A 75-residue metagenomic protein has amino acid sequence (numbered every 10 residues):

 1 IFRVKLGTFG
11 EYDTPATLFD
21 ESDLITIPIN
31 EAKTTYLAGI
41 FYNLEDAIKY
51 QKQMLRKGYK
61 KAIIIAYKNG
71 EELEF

Functional and structural regions predicted by a protein language model:
I1-T8: Short glycine-/aliphatic-rich beta-strand segments at the starts of folded cytosolic domains
T8-F75: Extracytoplasmic
